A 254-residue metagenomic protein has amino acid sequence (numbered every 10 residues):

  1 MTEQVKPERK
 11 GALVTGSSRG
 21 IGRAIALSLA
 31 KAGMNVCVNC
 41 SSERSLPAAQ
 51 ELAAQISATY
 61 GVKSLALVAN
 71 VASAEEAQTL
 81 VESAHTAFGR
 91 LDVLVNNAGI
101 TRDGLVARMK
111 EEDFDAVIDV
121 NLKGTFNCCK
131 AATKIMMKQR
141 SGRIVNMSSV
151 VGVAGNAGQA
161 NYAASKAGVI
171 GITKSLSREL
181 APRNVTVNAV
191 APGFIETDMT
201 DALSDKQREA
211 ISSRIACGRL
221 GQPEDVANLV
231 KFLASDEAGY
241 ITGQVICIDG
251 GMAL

Functional and structural regions predicted by a protein language model:
G11, S18-G20: Conserved glycine-rich cofactor-binding loop
R90, A181, T186, Q222 (+1 more regions): Short, small/polar-rich loop/turn modules that mediate ligand/substrate recognition or access, typified
L105-V106, K110-I118, T200, I211: Substrate-binding pocket helix/loop in short-chain dehydrogenase/reductase
C129, S165, T173: Active-site helix of classical SDR
K134, R178-P182, G239: Alpha-helical segment proximal to the catalytic Tyr-Lys
M137, S141, R219-I248, A253: C-terminal substrate-recognition "lid" of short-chain dehydrogenase/reductases
S149: Residue(s) in the substrate-gating loop at a strand-loop-helix junction that position the organic substrate next
